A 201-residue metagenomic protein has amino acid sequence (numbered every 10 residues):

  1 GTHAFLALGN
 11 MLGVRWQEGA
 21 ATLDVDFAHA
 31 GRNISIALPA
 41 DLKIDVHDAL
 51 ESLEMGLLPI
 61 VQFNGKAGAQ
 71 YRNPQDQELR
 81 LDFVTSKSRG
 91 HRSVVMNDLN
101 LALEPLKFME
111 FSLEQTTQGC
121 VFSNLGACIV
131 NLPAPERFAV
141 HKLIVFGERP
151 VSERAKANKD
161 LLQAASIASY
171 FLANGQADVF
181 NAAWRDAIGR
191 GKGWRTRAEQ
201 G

Functional and structural regions predicted by a protein language model:
T2-G201: Compositionally biased terminal segments of proteins
